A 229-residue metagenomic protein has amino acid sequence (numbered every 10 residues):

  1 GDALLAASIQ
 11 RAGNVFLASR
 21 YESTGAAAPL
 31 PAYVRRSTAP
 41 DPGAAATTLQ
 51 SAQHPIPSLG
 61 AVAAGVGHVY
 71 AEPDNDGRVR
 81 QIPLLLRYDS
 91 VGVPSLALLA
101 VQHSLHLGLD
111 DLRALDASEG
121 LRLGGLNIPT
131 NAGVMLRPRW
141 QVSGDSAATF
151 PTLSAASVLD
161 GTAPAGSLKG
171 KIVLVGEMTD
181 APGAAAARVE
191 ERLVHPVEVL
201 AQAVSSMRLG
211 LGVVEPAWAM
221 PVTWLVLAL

Functional and structural regions predicted by a protein language model:
G1-N127, A165-L229: Non-transmembrane functional regions of envelope-associated proteins
L99-A100, L153-S157: Short intrinsically disordered coil segments
T130-S154: Active-site Gly/Thr loop motif
A156-A165: Surface-exposed ligand/attachment interfaces on beta-rich extracellular proteins
